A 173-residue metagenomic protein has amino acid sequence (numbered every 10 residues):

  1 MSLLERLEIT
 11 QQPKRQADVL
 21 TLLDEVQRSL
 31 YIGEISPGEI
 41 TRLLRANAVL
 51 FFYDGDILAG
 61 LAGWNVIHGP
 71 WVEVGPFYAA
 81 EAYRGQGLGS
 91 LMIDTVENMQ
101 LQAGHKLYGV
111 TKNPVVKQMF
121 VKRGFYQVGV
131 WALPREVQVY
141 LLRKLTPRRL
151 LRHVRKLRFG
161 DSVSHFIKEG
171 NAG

Functional and structural regions predicted by a protein language model:
M1-P37, V163-H165, N171-G173: Short amphipathic alpha-helix that is part of the acyltransferase structural core
T10-P13, A79, T111: Conserved residues at beta->alpha junctions
L30-E81: A conserved beta-strand-loop-helix scaffold within acyl/acetyltransferase catalytic domains
A79, G85-N98: Conserved acetyl-CoA-binding loop-helix of GNAT-fold acetyltransferases
Q100-K112: Conserved GNAT acetyl-CoA-binding A-motif
K112-Q138: Conserved active-site alpha-helix within GNAT-family acetyltransferase domains
P134-G173: C-terminal "cap" of GNAT-fold acetyltransferases
